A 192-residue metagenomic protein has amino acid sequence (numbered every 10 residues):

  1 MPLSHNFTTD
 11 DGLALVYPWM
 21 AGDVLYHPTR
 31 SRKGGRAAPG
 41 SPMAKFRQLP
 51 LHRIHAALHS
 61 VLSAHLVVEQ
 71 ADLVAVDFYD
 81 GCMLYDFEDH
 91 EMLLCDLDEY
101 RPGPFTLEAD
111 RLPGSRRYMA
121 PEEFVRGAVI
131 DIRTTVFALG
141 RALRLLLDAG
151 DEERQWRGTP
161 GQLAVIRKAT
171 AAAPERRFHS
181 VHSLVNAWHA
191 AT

Functional and structural regions predicted by a protein language model:
P2-L13: Short beta-strand micro-motifs within the conserved protein kinase catalytic domain, predominantly in the N-lobe
A57-L58: Activation segment signature within eukaryotic-like protein kinase domains
H65-D86: Catalytic-loop of the protein kinase fold
C82-L97: Conserved protein kinase catalytic/activation segment
E108-E123: Conserved activation segment of eukaryotic-like protein kinases, specifically the C-terminal portion of the activation
E123-I132: Conserved end of the kinase activation segment
R157-A172: Conserved C-terminal C-lobe helix
A171-S183: A conserved short helix/loop substructure at the end of the activation segment of eukaryotic-like protein kinase domains
